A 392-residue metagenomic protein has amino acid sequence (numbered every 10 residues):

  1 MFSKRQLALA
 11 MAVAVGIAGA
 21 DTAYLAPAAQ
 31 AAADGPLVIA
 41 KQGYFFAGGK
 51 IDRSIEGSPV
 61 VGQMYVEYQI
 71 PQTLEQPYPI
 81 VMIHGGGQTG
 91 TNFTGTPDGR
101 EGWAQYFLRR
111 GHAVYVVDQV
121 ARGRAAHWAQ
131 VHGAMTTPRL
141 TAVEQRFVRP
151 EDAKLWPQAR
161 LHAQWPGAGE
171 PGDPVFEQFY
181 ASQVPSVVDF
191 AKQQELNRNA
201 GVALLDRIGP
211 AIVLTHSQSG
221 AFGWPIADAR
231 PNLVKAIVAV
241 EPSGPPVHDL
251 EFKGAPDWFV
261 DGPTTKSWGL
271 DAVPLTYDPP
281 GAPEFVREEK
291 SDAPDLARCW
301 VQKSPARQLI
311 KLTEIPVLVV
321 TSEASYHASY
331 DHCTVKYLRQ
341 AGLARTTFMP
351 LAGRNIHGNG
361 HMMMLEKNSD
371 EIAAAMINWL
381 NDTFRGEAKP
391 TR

Functional and structural regions predicted by a protein language model:
A29-E75: N-terminal cap/lid segment of alpha/beta-hydrolase-fold proteins
Q76-G85: Short beta-strand element of the alpha/beta-hydrolase
G86-D98, A104, Y115, R124 (+2 more regions): Short substrate-entry loop that stabilizes the transition state in hydrolases
P166, E170-D173, V184, V188-I212: Conserved acidic catalytic loop of the alpha/beta-hydrolase fold
L214-G223: Gly/Ala-rich beta-loop-alpha elbow adjacent to hydrolase catalytic centers
F222, Y326-C333: Conserved alpha/beta-hydrolase "acid-adjacent" motif
T313, V319-T321: Short beta-strand/loop motif that positions the catalytic acidic residue of the alpha/beta-hydrolase fold
I356-G358, M362-R392: Catalytic active-site module of serine/aspartate enzymes centered on a nucleophile-bearing elbow/loop
